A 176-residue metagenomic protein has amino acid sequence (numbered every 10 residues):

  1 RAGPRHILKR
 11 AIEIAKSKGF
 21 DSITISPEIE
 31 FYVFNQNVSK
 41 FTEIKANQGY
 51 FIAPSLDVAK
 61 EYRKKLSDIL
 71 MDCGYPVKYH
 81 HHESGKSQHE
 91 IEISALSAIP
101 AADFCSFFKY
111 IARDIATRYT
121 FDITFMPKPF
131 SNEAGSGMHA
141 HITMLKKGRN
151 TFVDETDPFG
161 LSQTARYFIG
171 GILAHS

Functional and structural regions predicted by a protein language model:
R1-S176: Glycine-rich, acidic/polar active-site loops that bind/position phosphate-bearing ligands
